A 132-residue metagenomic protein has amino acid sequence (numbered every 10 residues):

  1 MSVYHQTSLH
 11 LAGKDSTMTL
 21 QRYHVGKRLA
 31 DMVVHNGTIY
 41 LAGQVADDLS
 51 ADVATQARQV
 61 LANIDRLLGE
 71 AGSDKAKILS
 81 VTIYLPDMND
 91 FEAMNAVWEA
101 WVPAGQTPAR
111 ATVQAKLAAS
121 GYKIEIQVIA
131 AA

Functional and structural regions predicted by a protein language model:
S2-L79, L85-A132: N-terminal presequence-like segments and the immediate start of the first folded domain
